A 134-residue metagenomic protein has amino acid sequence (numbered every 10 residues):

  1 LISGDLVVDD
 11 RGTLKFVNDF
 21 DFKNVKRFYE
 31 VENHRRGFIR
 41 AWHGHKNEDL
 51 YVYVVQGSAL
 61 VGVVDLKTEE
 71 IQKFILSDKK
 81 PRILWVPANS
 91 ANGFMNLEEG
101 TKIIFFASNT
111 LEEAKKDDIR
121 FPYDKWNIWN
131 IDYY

Functional and structural regions predicted by a protein language model:
L1-R82, M95, E99-Y134: Non-catalytic, conserved peripheral segments adjacent to functional cores
N92: Glycine-rich nucleotide phosphate-binding loop and flanking beta-alpha elements of Rossmann-like dinucleotide-binding
